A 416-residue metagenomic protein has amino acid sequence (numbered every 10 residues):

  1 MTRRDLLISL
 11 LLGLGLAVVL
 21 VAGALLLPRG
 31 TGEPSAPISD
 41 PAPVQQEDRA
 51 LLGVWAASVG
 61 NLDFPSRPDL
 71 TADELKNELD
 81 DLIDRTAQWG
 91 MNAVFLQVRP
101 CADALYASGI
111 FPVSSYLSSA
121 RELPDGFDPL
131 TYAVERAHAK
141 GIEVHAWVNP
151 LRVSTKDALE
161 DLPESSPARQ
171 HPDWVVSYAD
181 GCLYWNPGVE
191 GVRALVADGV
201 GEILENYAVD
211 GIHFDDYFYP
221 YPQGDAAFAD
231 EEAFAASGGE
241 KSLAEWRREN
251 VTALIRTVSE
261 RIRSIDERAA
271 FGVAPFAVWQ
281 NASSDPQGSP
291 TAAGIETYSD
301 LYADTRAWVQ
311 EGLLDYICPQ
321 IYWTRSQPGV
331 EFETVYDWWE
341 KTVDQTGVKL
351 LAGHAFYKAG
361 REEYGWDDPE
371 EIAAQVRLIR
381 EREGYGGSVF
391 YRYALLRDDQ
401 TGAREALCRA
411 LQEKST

Functional and structural regions predicted by a protein language model:
M1-G15: N-terminal Sec-pathway targeting helices
Q46-G53, M91-C101, D128-S177, H213-D216 (+1 more regions): Glycine-rich, aromatic-flanked loop segments that form ligand/cofactor-binding clefts across common enzyme folds
R49-L51, W55-N77, A146, L151-N206 (+1 more regions): Active-site-adjacent "subsite" loops/lids of carbohydrate-active enzymes
D69-W89, Y116-K140, E249-T257: Aromatic- and glycine-enriched glycan-recognition loops and surfaces that form the carbohydrate-binding subsites
N77-A104, N206-G211, A307, E311-Y316 (+1 more regions): Catalytic domains of carbohydrate-active enzymes, especially glycoside hydrolases
W89-D125: Aromatic-lined carbohydrate-binding/catalytic grooves of carbohydrate-active enzymes
A168-L313, Y322-W323: Polysaccharide-binding and catalytic clefts of secreted carbohydrate-active enzymes
Y302-P328, W339-T416: Substrate-binding cleft of secreted/luminal carbohydrate-active enzymes
